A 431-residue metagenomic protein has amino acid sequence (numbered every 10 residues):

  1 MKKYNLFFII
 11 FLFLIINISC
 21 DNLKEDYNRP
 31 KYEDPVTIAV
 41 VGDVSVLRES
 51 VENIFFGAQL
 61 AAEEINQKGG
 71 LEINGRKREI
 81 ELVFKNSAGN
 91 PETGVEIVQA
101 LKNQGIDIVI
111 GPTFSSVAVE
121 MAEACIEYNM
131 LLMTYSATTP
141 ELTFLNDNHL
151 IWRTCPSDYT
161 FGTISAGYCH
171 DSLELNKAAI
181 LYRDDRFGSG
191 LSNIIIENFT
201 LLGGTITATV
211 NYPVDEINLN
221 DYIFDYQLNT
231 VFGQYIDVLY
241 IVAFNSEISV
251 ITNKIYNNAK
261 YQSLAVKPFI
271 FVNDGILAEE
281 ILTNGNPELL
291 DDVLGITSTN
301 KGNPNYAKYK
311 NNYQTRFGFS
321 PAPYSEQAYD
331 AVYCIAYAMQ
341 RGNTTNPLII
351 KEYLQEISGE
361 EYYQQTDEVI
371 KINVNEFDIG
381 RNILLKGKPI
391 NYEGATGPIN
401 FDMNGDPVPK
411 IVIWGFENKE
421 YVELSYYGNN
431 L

Functional and structural regions predicted by a protein language model:
M1-F7: Bacterial N-terminal signal peptides that target proteins for export
F7, L14, C20-L431: Extracytosolic ligand-binding ectodomains
